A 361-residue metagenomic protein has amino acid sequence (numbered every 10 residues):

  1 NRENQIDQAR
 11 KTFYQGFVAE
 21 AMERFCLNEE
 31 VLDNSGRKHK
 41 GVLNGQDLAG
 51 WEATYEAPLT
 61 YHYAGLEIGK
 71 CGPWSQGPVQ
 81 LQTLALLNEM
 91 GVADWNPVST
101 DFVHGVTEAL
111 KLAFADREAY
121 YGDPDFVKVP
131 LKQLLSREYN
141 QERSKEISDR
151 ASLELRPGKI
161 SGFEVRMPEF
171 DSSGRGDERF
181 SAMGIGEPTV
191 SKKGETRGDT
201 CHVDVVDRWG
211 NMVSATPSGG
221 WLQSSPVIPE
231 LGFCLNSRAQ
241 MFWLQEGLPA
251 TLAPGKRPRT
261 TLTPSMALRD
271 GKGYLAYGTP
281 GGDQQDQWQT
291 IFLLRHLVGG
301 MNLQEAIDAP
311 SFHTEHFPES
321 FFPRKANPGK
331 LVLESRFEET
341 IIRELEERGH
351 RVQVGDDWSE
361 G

Functional and structural regions predicted by a protein language model:
N1-I68, P73: Long, well-ordered, tryptophan-enriched scaffold segments
N4-Q8, A19, E23, R37-G41 (+5 more regions): Internal maturation/activation junctions in enzymes
I6-T12, E67-P73, W95-V98, S191-K192 (+3 more regions): Second-shell loop/turn segments in exported
Q8, F13-Q15, E20, C26 (+2 more regions): Alpha-helical support elements that line or immediately flank enzyme active sites and cofactor-binding pockets
E29-N44, F180-E187, C201, V206-L275 (+5 more regions): Active-site rim segments in enzyme catalytic domains, especially the processed small/beta chain of N-terminal
W51-E52, K193-G198, R257-P258: Short loop/turn motifs at secondary-structure junctions and domain boundaries
L66-P73, V79-L84, V92, V203-D204 (+3 more regions): Short, well-ordered beta-strand elements
W209, G255-K256, Q289-T290, H296-D357: Extended C-terminal subregions enriched in glycine
